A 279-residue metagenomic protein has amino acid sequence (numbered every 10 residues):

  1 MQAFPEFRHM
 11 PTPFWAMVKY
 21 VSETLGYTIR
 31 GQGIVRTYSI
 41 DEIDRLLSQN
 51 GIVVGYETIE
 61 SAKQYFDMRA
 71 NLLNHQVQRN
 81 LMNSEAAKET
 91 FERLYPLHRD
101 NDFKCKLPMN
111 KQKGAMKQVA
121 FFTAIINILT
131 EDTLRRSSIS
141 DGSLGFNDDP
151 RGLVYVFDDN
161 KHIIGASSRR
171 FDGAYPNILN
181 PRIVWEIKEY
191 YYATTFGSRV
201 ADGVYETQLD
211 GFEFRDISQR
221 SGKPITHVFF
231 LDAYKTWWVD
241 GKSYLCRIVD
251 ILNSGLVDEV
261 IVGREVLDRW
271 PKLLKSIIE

Functional and structural regions predicted by a protein language model:
M1-C105, M109: Nuclease-adjacent, charged terminal/linker segments that flank catalytic cores
P5-I29, N101-D159: Acidic-basic catalytic patches of nuclease active cores, encompassing PD-(D/E)XK and other metal-cofactor nuclease
F121-I126, A201-F214, G241-I248: Well-ordered, non-membrane alpha-helical segments in soluble/globular domains
F122-S137, D210-S218, L252, L274-I278: Hydrophobic, Leu/Ile/Phe/Ala-enriched alpha-helical segments that form helix-helix packing faces
V154-D172, Q208-F214: A Trp-anchored, charged/polar loop motif used as the substrate-binding/catalytic surface of acyl/ester-handling
R169, A174-V184: Active-site beta-strand-loop-beta-strand hairpin of nuclease catalytic cores that positions key catalytic residues
E189-K235: Catalytic cores of nucleic-acid endonucleases
K223-E279: Domain-level recognition of nuclease-like catalytic cores that cleave nucleotide substrates
